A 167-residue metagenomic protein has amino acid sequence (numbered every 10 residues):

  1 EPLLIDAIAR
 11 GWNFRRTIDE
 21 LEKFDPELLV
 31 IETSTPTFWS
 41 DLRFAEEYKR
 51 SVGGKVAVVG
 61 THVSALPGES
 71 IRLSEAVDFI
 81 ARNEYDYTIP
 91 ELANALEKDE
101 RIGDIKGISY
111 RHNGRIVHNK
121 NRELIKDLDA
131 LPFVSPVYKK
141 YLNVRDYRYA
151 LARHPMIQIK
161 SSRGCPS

Functional and structural regions predicted by a protein language model:
E1, I105, G164-S167: Short, intrinsically disordered, charge-balanced linker/junction segments flanking boundaries in proteins
L3-D127: Glycine-rich beta-alpha loop elements in corrinoid/cobalamin-binding modules across cobalamin-dependent enzymes
D129-A130, V134-S167: Radical SAM [4Fe-4S] cluster-binding motif and immediate context
